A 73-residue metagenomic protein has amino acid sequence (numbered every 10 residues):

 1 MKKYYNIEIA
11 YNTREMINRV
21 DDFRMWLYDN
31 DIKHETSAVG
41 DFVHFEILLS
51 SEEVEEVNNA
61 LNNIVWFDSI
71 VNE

Functional and structural regions predicted by a protein language model:
M1-T13: Short glycine-/aliphatic-rich beta-strand segments at the starts of folded cytosolic domains
Y11, R19-N58, I64: Acidic, low-complexity, intrinsically disordered interaction modules
D68-E73: Short acidic DE-rich linear segments
